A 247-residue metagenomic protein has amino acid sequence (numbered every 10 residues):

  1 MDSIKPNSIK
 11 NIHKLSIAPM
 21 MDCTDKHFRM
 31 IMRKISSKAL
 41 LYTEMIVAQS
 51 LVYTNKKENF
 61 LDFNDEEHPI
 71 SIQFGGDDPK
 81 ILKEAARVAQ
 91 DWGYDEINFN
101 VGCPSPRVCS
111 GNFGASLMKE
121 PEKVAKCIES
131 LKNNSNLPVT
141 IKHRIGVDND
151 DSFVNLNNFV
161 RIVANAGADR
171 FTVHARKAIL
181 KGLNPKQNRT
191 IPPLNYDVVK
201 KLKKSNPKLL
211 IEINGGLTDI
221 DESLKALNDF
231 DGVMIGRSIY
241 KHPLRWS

Functional and structural regions predicted by a protein language model:
M1-S247: Flavin-dependent oxidoreductase catalytic cores
